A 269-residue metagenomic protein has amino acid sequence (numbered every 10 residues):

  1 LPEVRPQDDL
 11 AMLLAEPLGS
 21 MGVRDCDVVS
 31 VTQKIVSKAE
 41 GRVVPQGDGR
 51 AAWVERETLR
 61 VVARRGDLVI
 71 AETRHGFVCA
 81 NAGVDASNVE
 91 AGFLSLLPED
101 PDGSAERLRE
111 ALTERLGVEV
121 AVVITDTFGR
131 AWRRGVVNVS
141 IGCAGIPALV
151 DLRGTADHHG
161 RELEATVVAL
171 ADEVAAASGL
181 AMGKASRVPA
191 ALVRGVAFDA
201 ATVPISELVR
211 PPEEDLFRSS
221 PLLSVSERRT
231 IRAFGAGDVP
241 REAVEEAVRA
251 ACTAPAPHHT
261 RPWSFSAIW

Functional and structural regions predicted by a protein language model:
L1-G47: N-terminal, positively charged regions that mediate nucleic acid binding
P2, L14, L18-G22, T58 (+7 more regions): Structural signal for hydrophobic packing residues in well-ordered secondary-structure cores of soluble enzyme domains
P2-L10, D27-V28, F93-D100, E162 (+2 more regions): Catalytic cores of large soluble enzymes that bind and process phosphate-bearing ligands
D8, A39-V43, L152, G235 (+1 more regions): Short, glycine/acidic-enriched capping/hinge loops at junctions between secondary-structure elements
D8-G22, L97-V118: Phosphate-interacting basic helix/loop segments used at nucleotide- and nucleic-acid interfaces
A11-A15, E106-R109, A171-G179, E245: Predominant activation on well-ordered alpha-helical scaffold segments within soluble catalytic domains
Q33, V43-G92, L96, L116-L223: A structural signal for small-residue-enriched, beta-sheet-centric alpha/beta enzyme cores and oligomeric scaffold folds
S224-W269: N-terminal amphipathic, basic helical "cap/leader" segment at the start of enzyme domains
